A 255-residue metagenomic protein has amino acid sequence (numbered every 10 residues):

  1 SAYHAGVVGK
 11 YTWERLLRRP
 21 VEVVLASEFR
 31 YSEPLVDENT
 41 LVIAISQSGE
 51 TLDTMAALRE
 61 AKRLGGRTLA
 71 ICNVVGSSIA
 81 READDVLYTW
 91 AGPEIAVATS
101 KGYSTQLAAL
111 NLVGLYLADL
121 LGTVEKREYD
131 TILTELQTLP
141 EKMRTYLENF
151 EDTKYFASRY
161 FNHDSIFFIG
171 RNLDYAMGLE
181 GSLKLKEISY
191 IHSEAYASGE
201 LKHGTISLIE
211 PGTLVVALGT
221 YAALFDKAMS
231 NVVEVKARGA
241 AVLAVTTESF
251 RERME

Functional and structural regions predicted by a protein language model:
S1-T138, L218-M254: Glycine-rich phosphate-binding loops that contact phosphosugars or nucleotide phosphates
E14, V75, D85-L214: Active-site phosphate/pyrophosphate-binding segments
